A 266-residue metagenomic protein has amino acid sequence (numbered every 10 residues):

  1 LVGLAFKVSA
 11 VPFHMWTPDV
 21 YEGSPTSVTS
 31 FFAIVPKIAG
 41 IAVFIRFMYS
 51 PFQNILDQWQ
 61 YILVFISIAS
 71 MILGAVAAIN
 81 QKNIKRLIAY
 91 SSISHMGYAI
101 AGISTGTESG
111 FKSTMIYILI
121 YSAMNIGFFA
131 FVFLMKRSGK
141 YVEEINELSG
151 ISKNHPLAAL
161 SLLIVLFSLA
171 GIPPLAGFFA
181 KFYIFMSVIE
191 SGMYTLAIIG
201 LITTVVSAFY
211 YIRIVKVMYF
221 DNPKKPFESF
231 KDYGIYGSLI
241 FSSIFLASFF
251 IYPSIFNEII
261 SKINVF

Functional and structural regions predicted by a protein language model:
L1-F266: Alpha-helical transmembrane segments of multi-pass membrane proteins predominantly involved in bioenergetics
